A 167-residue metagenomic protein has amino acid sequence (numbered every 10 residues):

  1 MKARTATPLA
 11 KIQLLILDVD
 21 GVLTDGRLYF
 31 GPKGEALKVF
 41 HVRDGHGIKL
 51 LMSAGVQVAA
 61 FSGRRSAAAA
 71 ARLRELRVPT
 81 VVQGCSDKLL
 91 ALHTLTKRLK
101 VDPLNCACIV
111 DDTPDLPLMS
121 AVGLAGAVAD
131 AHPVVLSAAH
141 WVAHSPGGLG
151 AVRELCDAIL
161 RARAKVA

Functional and structural regions predicted by a protein language model:
M1-R4, K100-D102: Short, glycine- and charge-enriched coil/turn segments that flank and shape catalytic ligand pockets
K2-L90: Alpha-helical substrate-recognition element adjacent to the catalytic core
G34-H41, E75-L76, T80-V82, L89-A167: Mg2+-dependent phosphoryl-transfer enzymes with acidic/Ser/Thr/Gly-rich catalytic loops
